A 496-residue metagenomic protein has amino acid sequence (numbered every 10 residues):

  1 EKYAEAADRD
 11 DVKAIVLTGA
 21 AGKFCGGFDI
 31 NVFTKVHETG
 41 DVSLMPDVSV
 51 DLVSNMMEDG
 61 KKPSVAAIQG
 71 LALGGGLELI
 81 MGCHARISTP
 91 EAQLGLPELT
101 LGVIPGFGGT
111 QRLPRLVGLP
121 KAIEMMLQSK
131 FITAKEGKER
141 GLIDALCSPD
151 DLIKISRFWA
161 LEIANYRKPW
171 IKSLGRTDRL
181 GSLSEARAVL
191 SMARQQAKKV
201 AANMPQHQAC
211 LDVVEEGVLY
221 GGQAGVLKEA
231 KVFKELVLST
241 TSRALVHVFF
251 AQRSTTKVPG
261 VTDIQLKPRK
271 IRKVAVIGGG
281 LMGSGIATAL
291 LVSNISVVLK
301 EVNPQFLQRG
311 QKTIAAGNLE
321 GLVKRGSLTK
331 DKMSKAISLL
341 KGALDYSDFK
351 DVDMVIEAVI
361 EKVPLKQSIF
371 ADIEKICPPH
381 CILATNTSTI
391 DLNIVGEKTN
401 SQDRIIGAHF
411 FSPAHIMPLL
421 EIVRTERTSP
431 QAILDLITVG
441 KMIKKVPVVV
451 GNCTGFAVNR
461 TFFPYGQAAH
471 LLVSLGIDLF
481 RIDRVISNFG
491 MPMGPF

Functional and structural regions predicted by a protein language model:
E1-K13: A short, well-ordered alpha-helical element
D11, G19-M56, A72, T100-G102: Glycine- (often His-adjacent) and acidic-residue-rich active-site loop that binds/positions the CoA thioester
G22, E78-G82, M125-V232, V246-A251 (+4 more regions): Amphipathic alpha-helical segments at domain termini/boundaries
N55-P105, G278-L281, I286: Glycine-rich beta-to-alpha active-site loop
L142-I143, S156-A160, Y220-V237, V423 (+2 more regions): Substrate-binding/catalytic subdomain of NAD(P)-dependent oxidoreductase enzymes
K257-G317, K341, T425: NAD(P)+-binding Rossmann beta1-loop-alpha1 motif at the extreme N-terminus of oxidoreductases
P304-D353, V363-S368: Conserved N-terminal Rossmann-fold NAD(P) cofactor-binding segment
Q367-I437: Rossmann-fold NAD(P)-binding glycine/threonine-rich loop
